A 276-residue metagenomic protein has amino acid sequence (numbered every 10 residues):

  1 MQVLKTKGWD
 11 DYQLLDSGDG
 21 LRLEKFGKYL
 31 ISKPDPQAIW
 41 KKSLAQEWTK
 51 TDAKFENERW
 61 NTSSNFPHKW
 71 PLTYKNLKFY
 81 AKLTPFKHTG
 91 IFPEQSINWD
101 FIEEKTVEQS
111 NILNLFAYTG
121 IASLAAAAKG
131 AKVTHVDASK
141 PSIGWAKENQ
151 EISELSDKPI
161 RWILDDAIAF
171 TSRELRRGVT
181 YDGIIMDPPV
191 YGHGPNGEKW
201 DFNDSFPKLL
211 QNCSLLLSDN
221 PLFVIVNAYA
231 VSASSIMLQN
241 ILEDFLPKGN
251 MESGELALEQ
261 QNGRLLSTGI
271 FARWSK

Functional and structural regions predicted by a protein language model:
G8-P93, D100: Non-catalytic substrate-recognition/targeting regions of SAM-dependent transferases
E108-Y118: Conserved class I S-adenosyl-L-methionine
T119-A131: Conserved SAM-binding loop of SAM-dependent methyltransferases across substrates and taxa, primarily the Class I
K132-A138: Conserved SAM-binding motif I beta-strand of class I
S139-I185: S-adenosyl-L-methionine
D204-N220: A short glycine-rich, Lys/Arg-flanked "PGG" loop and its adjoining helix->strand segment in the class I
P221-K276: C-terminal catalytic and target-recognition region of SAM-dependent MTase-like enzymes, primarily methyltransferases
